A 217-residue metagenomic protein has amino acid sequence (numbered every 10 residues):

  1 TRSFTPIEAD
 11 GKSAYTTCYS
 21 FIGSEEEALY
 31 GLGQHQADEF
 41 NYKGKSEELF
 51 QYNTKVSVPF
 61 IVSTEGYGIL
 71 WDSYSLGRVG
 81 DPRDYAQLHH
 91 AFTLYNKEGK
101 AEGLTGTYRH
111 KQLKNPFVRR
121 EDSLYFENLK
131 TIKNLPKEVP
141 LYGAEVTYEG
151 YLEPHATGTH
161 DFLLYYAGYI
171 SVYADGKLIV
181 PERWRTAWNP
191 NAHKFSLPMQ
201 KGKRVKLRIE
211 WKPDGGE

Functional and structural regions predicted by a protein language model:
T1-G99, G202-K203, P213-G216: Catalytic and substrate-binding clefts that recognize carbohydrates or anionic sugar/phosphate headgroups
R83-D161, Y165-E217: Extracellular/secretory pathway-exposed regions associated with glycan biology
